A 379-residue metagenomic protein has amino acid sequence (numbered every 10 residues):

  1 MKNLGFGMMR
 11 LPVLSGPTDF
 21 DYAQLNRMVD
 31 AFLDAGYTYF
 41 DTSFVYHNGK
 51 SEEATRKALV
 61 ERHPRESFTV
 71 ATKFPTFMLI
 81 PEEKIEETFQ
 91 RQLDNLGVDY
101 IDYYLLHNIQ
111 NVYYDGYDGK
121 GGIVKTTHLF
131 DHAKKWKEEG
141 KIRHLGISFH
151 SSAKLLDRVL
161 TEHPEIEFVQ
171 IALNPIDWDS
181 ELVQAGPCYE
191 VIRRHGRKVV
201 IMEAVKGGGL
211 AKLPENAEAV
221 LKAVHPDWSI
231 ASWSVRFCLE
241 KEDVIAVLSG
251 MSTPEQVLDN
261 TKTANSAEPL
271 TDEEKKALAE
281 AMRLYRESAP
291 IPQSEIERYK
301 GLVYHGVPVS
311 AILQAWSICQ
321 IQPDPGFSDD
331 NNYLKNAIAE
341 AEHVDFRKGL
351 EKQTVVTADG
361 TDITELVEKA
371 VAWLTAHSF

Functional and structural regions predicted by a protein language model:
M1-F68, H132, I363-F379: N-terminal binding-site loop/beta-alpha segment at the start of enzyme catalytic domains that lines or forms
P12, F20-A23, D30, L79-V183 (+5 more regions): Glycine/proline-rich, positively charged, aromatic-decorated active-site loop/lid region on the catalytic face
L33, Y37-T38, P187-F379: Structured C-terminal cap/extension of enzyme domains
Y39-Y46, R143-I147, A246-L248: Short catalytic-loop micro-motif centered on adjacent basic/acidic residues
D41-T42, T72, I201: Hydrophobic residues in well-ordered beta-strands that form the structural core
Y46, K50, H150-S151, S252: Short beta->alpha linker loops
A54-S67, D157-V169, D259-A267: Short, electropositive alpha-helical surface patch
R62-E82, H107-Q110: Structural motif corresponding to the early beta-alpha repeats
